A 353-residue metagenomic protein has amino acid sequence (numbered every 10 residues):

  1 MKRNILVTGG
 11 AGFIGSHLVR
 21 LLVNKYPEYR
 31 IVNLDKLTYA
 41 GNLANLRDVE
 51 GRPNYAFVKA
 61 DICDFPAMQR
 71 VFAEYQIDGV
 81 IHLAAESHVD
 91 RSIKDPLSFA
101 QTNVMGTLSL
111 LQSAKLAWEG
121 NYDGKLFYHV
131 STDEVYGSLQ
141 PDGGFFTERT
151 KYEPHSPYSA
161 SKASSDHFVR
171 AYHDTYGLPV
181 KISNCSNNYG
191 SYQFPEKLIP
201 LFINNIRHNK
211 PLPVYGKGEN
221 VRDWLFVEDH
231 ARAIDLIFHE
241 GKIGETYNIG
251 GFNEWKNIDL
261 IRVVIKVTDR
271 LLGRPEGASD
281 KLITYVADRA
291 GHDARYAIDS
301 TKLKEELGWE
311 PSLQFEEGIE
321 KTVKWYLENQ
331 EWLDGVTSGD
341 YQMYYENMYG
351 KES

Functional and structural regions predicted by a protein language model:
M1-N188, E228, F238, K321 (+2 more regions): N-terminal Rossmann-like NAD(P)+-binding domain of SDR-like oxidoreductases, especially those catalyzing
K2-I5, A60-C63, S109, P200-S353: C-terminal substrate-binding subdomain of Rossmann-fold SDR/epimerase-dehydratase oxidoreductases
G9, S159-A160, Q193, W224 (+1 more regions): Residue-level marker of alpha-helix boundaries and capping positions
L18, N42-N45, D95, F194-L198 (+2 more regions): Residues at alpha-helix caps and immediate loop-helix transition turns in enzyme cores, especially N- and C-cap
L18, Q140, Q193, K197-L198 (+2 more regions): Acidic donor-diphosphate engagement hotspot in glycosyltransferases and nucleotidyltransferases that stabilizes
L37, N187-G190, N220-V221, R289-A290: Short histidine/acidic/glycine/proline-rich micro-motifs that form metal- and phosphate-coordinating active-site loops
V49, D142, P195-I203: A glycine/serine/threonine-rich, flexible loop-to-helix segment that serves as the NAD(P) cofactor-binding "lid"
